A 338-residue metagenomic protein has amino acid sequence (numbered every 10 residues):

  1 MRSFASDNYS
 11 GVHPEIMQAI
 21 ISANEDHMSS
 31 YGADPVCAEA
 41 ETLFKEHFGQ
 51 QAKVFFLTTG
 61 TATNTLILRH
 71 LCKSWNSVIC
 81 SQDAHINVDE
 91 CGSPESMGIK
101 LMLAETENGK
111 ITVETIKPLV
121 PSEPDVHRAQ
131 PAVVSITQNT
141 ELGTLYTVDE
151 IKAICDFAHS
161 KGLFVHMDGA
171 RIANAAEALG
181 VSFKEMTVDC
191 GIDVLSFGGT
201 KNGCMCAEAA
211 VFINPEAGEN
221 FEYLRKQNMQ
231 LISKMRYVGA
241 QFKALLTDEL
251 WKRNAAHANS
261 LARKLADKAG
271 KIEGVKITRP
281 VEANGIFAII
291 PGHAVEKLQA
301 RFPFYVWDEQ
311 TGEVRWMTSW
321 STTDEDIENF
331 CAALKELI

Functional and structural regions predicted by a protein language model:
R2-R279, A283-I289, A294-R301, W307-T322 (+2 more regions): Conserved PLP-enzyme active-site core in the AAT-like
